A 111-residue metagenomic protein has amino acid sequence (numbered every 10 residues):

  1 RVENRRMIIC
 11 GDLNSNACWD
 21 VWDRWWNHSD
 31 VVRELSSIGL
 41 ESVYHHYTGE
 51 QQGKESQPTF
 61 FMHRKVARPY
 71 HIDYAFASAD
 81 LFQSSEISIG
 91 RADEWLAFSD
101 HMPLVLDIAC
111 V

Functional and structural regions predicted by a protein language model:
R1-I72: Metal-dependent phosphoesterases centered on the DNase I-like endonuclease/exonuclease/phosphatase
L40, D80-L81: Generic structural signal for secondary-structure transition and capping sites
M62-K65, D93-A97: Short proline/glycine-enriched turn/loop segments at secondary-structure junctions
R68-I72, Q83, M102: A short pocket-lining beta-strand/turn micro-motif at the edge of beta-sheets
F82-W95: Low-complexity, intrinsically disordered Gly/Pro/Thr-rich segments
A97-V111: Surface polyanion/phosphate-binding segment centered on an Asp-His-Pro turn
